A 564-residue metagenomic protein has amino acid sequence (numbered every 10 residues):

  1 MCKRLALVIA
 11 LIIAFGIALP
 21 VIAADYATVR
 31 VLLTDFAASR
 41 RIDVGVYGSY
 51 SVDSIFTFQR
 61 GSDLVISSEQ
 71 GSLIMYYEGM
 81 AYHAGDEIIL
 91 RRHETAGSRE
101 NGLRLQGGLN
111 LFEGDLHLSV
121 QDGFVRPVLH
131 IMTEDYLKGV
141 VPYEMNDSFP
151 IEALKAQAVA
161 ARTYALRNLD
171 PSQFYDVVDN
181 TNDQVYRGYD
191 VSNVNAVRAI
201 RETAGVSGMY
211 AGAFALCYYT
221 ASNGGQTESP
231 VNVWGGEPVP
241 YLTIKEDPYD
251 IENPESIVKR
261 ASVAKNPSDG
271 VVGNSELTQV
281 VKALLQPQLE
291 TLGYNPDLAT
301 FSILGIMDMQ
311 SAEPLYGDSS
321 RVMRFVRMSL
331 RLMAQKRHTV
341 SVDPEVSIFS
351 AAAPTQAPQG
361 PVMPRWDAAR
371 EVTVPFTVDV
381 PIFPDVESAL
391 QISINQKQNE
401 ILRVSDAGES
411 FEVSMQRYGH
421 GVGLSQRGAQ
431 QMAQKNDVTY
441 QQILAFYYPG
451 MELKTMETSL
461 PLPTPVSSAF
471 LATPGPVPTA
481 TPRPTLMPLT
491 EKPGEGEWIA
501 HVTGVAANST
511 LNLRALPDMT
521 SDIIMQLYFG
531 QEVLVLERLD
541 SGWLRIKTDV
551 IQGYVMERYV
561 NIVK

Functional and structural regions predicted by a protein language model:
C2-T510, I524-S541, I551-V555, N561-K564: Conserved, single-site charged/polar hotspot
N512-A515: Short, cationic motifs built from Arg/Lys/His that form the positively charged side of catalytic pockets
P517-D522: Short alpha-helix capping/helix-loop boundary micro-motifs
I546-V550: Short, exposed beta-strand-loop hairpins at the edges of beta-sheets in extracellular/periplasmic proteins
